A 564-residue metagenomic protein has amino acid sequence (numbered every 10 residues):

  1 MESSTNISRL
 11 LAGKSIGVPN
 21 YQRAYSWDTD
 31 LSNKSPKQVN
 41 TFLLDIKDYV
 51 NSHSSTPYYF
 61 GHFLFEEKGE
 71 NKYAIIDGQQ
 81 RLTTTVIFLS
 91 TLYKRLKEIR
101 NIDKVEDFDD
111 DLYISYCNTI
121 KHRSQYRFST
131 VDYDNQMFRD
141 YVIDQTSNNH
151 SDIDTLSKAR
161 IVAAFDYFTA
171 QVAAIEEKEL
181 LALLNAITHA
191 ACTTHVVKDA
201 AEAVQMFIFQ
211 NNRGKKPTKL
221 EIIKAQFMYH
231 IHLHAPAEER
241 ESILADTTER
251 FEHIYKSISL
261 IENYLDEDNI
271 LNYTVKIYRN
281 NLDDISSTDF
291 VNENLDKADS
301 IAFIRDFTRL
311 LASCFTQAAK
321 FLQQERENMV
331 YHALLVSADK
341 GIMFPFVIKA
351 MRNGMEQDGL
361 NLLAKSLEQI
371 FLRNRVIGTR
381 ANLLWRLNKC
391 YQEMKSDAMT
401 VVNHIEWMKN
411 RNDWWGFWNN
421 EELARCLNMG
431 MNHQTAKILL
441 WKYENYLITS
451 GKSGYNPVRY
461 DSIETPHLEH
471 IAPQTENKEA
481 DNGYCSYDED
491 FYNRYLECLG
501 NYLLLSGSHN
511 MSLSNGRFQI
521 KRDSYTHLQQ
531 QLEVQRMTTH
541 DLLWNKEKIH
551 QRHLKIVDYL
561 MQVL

Functional and structural regions predicted by a protein language model:
M1-Y278, N515-G516, D523-L542, K546-I549 (+1 more regions): Glycine- and hydrophobic-rich flexible loops that cap the catalytic core of alpha/beta enzyme folds
N6, E179-A182, C192, Y331-V336 (+2 more regions): Generic recognition of flexible, low-complexity loop/linker segments
Q38-N71, A398-T538: Betabetaalpha-Me/HNH-type nuclease active-site subdomain
A74-R81, L184-I187, H195-E202, L335-K340 (+4 more regions): Secondary-structure capping and boundary motifs in well-ordered enzyme cores
R95-I99, G214, H234, R352-L360 (+1 more regions): Short helix-capping/linker segments at secondary-structure and domain boundaries
K158-I175, F307-F315, L439-E444: Short, Φ-rich (hydrophobic/aromatic) sequence segments
F207, I348-M351, A364, E368 (+4 more regions): Generic hydrophobic alpha-helical scaffold/packing signal
L220-I223, M228-K442: A cross-family structural signal marking well-folded subdomains
